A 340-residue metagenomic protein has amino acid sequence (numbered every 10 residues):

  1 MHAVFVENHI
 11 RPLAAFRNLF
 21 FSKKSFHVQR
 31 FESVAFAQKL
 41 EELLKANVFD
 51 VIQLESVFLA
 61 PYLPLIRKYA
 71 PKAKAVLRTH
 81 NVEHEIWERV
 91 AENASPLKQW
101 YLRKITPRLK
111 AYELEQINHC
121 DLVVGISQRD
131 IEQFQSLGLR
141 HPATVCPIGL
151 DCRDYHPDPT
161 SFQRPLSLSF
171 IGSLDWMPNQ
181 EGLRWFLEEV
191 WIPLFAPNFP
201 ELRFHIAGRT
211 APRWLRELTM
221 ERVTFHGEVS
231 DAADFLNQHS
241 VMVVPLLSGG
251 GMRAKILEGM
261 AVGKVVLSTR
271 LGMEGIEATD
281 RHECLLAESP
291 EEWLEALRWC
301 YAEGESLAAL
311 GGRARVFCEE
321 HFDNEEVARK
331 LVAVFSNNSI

Functional and structural regions predicted by a protein language model:
M1-A46: A conserved catalytic-core segment of Leloir-type glycosyltransferases
P12-Q29, A75-A111, S173: Acceptor-binding helix/loop patch of EC 2.4 sugar-transfer enzymes, predominantly nucleotide-sugar-dependent
K74, H84, L102-T106, K110-P157: Donor nucleotide-sugar binding/catalytic pocket of nucleotide-sugar-dependent glycosyltransferases
D121, N237-G251, V262-V265: Acidic donor-binding loop of glycosyltransferase active sites
V145-Q238: Conserved catalytic-core segment of nucleotide-activated headgroup transferases in glycan assembly
K255-E258, V265-T269: Short hydrophobic beta-strand element within catalytic cores of glycosyltransferases and related nucleotide-activated
C284-E291, W299-G304: Conserved acidic donor-binding segment of nucleotide-sugar-dependent glycosyltransferases
W299, S306-E320, V327-V332: A short, well-ordered alpha-helix in the C-terminal region of glycosyltransferases
